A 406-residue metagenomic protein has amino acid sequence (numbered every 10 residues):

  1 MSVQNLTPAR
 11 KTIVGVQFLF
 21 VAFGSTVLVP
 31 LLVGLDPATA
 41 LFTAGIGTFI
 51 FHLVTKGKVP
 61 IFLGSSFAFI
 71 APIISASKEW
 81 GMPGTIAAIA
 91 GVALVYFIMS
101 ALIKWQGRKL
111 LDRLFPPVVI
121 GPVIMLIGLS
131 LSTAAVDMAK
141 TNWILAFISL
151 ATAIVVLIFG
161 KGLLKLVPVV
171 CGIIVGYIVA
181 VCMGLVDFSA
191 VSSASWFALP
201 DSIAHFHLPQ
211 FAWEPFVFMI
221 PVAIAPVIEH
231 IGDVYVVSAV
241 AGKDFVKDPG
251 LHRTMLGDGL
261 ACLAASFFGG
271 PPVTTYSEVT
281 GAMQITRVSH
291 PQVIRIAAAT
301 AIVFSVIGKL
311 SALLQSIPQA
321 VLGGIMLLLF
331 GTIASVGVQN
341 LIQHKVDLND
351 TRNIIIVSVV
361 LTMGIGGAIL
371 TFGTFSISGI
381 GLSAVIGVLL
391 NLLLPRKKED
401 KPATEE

Functional and structural regions predicted by a protein language model:
M1-I61, A68-E79: N-terminal signal-anchor module of multipass membrane proteins
S2, L6-A9, G34-H52, K58 (+2 more regions): Membrane-embedded helical hairpins/re-entrant loop segments and their flanking transmembrane helices within multi-pass
T12-A22, L145-S149, V167-P168, P200-D233 (+1 more regions): Hydrophobic, membrane-embedded alpha-helices of multi-pass small-molecule transporters
G24, A151-V156, V167, D187-W196 (+2 more regions): Juxtamembrane interface elements at the cytosolic ends of transmembrane helices in multi-pass membrane proteins
P30-G34, A38, A68-W80, G242 (+4 more regions): Membrane-interfacial helix-loop connectors
L35-L41, G57-F69, L111-I120, K165-V170 (+4 more regions): Short, non-helical or kinked segments that cap or interrupt transmembrane helices
P72-W80, L157, V279-I294, T300-S305: Interfacial segments of multi-pass membrane proteins
E79-S192, A298, V303-P402: Membrane-embedded alpha-helical modules
